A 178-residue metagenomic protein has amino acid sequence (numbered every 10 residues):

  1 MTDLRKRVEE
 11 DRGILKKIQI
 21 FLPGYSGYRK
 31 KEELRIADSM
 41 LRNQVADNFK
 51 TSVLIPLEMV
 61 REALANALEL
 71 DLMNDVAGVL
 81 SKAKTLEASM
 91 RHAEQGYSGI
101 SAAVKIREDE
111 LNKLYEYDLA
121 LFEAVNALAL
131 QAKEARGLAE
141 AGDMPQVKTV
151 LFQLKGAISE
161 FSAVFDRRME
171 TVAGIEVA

Functional and structural regions predicted by a protein language model:
M1-L64: Leu/Val/Ala/Ile-rich N-terminal alpha-helices, chiefly Sec-type signal peptides and the beginnings
V8-D11, L34, D38, A46 (+7 more regions): Intrinsic-disorder-associated interaction segments
I18-F21, M90, L154, I158: Short linear sequence motifs
S26-R29, E87, V125, I158: Conserved NTP-handling cores and scaffolds of large molecular machines
L34, Q95-S98, D166, E170-A173: Structured alpha-helical bundle/scaffold domains in large eukaryotic membrane-trafficking regulators
L54-V150: Charged linear interaction tracts used for macromolecular binding and regulation
A139-A178: Preference for long, well-ordered alpha-helical segments
